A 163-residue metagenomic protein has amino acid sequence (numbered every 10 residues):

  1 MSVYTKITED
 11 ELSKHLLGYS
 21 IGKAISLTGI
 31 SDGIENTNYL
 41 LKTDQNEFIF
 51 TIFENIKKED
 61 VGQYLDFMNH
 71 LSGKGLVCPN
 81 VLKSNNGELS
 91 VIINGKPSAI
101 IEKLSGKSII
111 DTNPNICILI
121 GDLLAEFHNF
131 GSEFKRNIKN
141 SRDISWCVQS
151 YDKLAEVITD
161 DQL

Functional and structural regions predicted by a protein language model:
M1, L27, N55-K57: A generic structural signal for short
M1, S141-L163: Active-site catalytic-loop/activation-segment of kinase and kinase-like phosphoryl-transfer enzymes
M1-I25: Juxta-kinase regulatory segment immediately upstream of eukaryotic protein kinase catalytic domains
K6, D32, G95, I118 (+1 more regions): Alpha-helix N-cap/helix-start motif at coil-to-helix transitions, marked by capping-box chemistry
T8, L12, I34-T37, Y64: Short N-terminal amphipathic alpha-helix/helix-capping patch enriched in small hydrophobics with frequent Ser/Thr
Y19-K42: ATP-binding glycine-rich phosphate-binding loop
G29, S84, N140: Residue-level "edge-of-site" marker
T43-N137: ATP-binding pocket architecture of kinase catalytic cores
